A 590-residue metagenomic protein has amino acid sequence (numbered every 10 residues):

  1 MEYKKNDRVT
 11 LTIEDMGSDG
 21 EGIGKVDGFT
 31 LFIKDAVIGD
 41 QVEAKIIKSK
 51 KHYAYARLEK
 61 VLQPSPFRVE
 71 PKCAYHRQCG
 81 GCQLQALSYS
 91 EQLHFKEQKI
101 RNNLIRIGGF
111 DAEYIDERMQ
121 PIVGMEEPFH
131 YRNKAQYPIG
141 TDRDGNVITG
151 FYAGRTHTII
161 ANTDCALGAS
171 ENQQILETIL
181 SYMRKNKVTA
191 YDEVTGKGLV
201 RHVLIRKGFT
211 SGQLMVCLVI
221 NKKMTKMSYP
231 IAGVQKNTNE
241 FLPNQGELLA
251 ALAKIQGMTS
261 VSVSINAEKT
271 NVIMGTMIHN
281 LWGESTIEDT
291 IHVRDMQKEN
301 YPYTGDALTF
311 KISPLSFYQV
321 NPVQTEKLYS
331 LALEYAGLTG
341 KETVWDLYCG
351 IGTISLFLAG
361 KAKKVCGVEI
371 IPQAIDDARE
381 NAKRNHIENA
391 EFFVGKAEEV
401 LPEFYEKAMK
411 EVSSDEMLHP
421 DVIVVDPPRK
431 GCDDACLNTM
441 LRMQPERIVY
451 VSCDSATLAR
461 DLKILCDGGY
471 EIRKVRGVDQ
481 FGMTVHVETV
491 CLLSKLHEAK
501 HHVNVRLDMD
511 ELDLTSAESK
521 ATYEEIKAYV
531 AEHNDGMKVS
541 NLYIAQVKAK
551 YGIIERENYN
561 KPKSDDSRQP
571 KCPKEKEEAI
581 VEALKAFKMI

Functional and structural regions predicted by a protein language model:
M1-Y75, E391, E399: Terminal RNA-binding accessory module
E2-T10, S18, K222-S516, Y523-E524: Rossmann-like S-adenosyl-L-methionine
E59-P71, R77-A190, T210: Extended interfacial segments that mediate partner engagement and assembly in macromolecular machines
Q120-P128, E193-V194, V200-R206, G477-Q480: Short, solvent-exposed loop/turn elements at beta->coil junctions and helix N-caps that rim active or binding pockets
N146-S264, N271: Upstream accessory/linker segments immediately N-terminal to the RecA-like ATPase cores of bacterial MutS and a subset
T522-N534, A545-Y551: DNA-recognition alpha helix
E555-D565: Short Lys/Arg-enriched helix C-cap and helix-to-coil transition segments that create basic nucleic-acid-contact patches
P570-I590: Phospho-regulated, low-complexity intrinsically disordered regions of nuclear gene-regulatory and chromatin-associated
